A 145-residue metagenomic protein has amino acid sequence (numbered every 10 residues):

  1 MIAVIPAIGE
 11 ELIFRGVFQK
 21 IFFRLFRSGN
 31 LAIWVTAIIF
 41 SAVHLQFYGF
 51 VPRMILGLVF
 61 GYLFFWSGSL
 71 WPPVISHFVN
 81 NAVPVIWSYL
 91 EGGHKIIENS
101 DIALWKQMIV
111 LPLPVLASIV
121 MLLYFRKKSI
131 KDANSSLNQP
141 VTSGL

Functional and structural regions predicted by a protein language model:
M1-F22, A117-K128: Transmembrane alpha-helical segments in integral membrane proteins
I2, G29-H44: Small-polar-interrupted transmembrane alpha-helices in polytopic inner-membrane proteins
I8-I13, V17-F18, A42, Q46 (+1 more regions): Active-site His/Glu-centered metal-binding helix of metallohydrolases
G9-V35, Y62-S69: Membrane-interface helix/loop boundary segments of multi-pass membrane proteins
N30-V35, F50-V51, V74-I75, P112: Hydrophobic alpha-helical transmembrane segments
V35-I39, I55, I75, V79: Hydrophobic residues within alpha-helical transmembrane segments of multi-pass solute transporters/permease subunits
R53-G61: Alpha-helical transmembrane segments of multi-pass membrane proteins
F78-L145: C-terminal membrane module of polytopic membrane proteins
